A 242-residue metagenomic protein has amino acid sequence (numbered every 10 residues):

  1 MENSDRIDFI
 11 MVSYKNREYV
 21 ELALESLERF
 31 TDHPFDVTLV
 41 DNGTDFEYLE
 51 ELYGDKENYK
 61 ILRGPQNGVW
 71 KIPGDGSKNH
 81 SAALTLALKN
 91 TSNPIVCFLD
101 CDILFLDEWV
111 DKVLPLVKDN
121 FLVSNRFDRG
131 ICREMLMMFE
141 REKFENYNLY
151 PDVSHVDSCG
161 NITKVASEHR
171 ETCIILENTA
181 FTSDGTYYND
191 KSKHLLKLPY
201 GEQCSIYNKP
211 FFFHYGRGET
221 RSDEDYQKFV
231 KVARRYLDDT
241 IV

Functional and structural regions predicted by a protein language model:
M1-E25: N-proximal low-complexity "stem/linker" segments adjacent to membrane-targeting elements
E25-P34: Short, acidic, metal-binding catalytic loop of nucleotide-sugar glycosyltransferases
P34-T44, R63-P65: Short beta-strand/loop segment that forms part of the nucleotide-sugar
L49-N90: Active-site-proximal specificity loops/subdomain of glycosyltransferases
L88, L106-E168: Conserved catalytic core of nucleotide-sugar-dependent glycosyltransferases
V96: Short aromatic/hydrophobic "clamp" motif used to bind/position activated sugar donors
D100-L104: The conserved acidic donor/metal-binding loop of glycosyltransferases
G160-V242: C-terminal catalytic/acceptor-binding lobe
